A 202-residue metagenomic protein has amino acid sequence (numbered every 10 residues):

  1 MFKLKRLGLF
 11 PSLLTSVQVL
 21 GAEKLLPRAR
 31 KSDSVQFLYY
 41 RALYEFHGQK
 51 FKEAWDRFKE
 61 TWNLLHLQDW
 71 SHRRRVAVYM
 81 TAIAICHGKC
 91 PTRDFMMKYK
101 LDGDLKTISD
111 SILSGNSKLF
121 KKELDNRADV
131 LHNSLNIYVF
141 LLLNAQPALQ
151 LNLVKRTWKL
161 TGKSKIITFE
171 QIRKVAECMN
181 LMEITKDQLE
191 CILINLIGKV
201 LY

Functional and structural regions predicted by a protein language model:
M1-K3: Amphipathic alpha-helical repeat scaffolds of TPR domains
G8-P11, K52: Residue register within tetratricopeptide repeats
F10, L14-S16, R41, K89: Acidic, Ser/Thr/Pro-rich intrinsically disordered cytosolic tails and loops of eukaryotic transmembrane proteins
T15-L25, K59-H66: Amphipathic alpha-helical segments of tetratricopeptide repeats
G21, L25-S34, A42: Conserved binding/catalytic microenvironments
S34-N180, L189, L193, L201: Alpha-helical scaffold segments of alpha-solenoid architecture
T185-D187: A conserved acidic, glycine/proline-rich C-terminal tail/linker
L196: Hydrophobic, well-ordered secondary-structure elements that form the walls of internal hydrophobic environments
